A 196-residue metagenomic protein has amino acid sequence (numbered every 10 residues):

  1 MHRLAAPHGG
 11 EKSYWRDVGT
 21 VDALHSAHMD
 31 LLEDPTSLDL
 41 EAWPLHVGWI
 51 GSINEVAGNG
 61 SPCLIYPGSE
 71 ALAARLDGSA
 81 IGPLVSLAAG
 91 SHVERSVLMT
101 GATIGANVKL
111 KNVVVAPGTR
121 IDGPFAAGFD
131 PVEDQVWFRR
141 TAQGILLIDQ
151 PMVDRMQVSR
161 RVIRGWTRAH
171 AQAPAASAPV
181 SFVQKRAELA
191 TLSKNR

Functional and structural regions predicted by a protein language model:
M1-R196: Left-handed beta-helix
